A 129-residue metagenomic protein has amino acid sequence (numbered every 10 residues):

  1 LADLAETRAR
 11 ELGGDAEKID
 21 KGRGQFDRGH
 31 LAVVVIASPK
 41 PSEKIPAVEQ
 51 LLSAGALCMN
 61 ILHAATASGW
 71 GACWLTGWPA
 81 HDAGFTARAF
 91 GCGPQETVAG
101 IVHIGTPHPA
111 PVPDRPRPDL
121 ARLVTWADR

Functional and structural regions predicted by a protein language model:
L1-A54: Glycine/small-residue-rich phosphate/adenosyl-binding loop
D3, H63, G100-H103: Generic alpha-helical structural context detector
R8-L12, K21, K40-S42, G84 (+2 more regions): Hydrophobic/basic alpha-helical segments enriched in Actinobacteria
K21-G24, L62, R88-C92: A generic local secondary-structure boundary/capping motif
D27-L31, W70, P94-V98: Short coil/turn connectors at secondary-structure junctions
V33, P39-T86: Small-aliphatic-rich amphipathic alpha-helix that forms the alpha element of a beta-alpha
F85-A99: Short, electropositive alpha-helical surface patch
T97-R129: C-terminal helix-cap and adjacent tail motif
